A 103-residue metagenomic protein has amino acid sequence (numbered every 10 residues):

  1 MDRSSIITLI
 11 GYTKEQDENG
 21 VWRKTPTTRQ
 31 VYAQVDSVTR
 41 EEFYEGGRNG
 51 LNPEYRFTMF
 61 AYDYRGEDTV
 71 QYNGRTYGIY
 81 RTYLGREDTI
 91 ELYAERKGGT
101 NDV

Functional and structural regions predicted by a protein language model:
M1-Y32: Extended boundary segments
V21-V103: Short, conserved turn/kink motifs that form compact alpha/beta structural patches or helix kinks used as
